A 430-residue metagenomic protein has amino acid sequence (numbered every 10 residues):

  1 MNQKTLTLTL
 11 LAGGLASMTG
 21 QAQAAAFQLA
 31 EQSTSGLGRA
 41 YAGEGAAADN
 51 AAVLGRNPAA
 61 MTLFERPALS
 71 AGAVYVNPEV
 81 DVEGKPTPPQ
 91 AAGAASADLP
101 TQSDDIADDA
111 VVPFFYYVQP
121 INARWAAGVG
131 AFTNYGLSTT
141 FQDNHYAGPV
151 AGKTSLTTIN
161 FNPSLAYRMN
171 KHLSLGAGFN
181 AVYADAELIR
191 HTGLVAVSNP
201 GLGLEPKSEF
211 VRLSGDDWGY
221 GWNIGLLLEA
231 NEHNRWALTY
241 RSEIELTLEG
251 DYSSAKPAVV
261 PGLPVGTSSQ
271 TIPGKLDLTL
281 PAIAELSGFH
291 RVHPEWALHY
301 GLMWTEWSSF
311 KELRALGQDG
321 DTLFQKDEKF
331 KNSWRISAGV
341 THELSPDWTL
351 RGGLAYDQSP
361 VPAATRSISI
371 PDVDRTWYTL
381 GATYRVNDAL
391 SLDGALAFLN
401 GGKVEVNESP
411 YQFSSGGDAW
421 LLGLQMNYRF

Functional and structural regions predicted by a protein language model:
M1-Q23: Gram-negative bacterial Sec-dependent N-terminal signal peptides
Q23-G36, A40, P89-A94, L99 (+1 more regions): Outer-membrane beta-barrel porins/channels
F27-G43, T62-D81: Transmembrane beta-strand segments of Gram-negative outer membrane beta-barrel proteins
Y41-D49, P78-D108: Surface-exposed strand-loop-strand hairpins of Gram-negative outer-membrane beta-barrel proteins
E44-A48, L54-E65, Y117-I121: Outer-membrane beta-barrel pore proteins
L54-G55, A68-V74, Y116-V118, A126-G130: Short, conserved beta-strand segments within well-ordered enzyme catalytic domains that often line or immediately flank
M61-T62, N77, Y135, K171: Glycine-rich nucleotide phosphate-binding loop and flanking beta-alpha elements of Rossmann-like dinucleotide-binding
L63, S70, Y75-E79, D105-D109 (+4 more regions): Generic, well-ordered alpha-helical segments
